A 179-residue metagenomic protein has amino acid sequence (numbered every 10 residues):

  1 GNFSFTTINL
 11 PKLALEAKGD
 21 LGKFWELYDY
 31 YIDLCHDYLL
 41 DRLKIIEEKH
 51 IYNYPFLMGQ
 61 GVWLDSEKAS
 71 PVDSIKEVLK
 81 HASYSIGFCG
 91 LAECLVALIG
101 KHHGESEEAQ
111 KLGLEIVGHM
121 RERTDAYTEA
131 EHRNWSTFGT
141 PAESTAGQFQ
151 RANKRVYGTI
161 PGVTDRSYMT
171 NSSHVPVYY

Functional and structural regions predicted by a protein language model:
G1-H81, A97, K101-H102, S106-Y179: Conserved catalytic cores of very large enzyme subunits
I86-L95: Extended amphipathic alpha-helical segments enriched in small hydrophobics
